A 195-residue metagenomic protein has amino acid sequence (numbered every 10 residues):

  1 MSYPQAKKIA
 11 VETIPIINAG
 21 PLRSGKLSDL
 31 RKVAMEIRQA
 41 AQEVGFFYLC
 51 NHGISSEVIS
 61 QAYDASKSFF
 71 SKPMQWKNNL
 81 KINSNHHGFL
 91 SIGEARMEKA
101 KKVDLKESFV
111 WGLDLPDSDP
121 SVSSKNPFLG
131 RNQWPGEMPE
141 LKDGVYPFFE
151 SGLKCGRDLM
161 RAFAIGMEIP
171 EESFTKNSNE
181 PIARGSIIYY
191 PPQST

Functional and structural regions predicted by a protein language model:
M1-T195: Peripheral, non-catalytic segments flanking oxidoreductase cores
